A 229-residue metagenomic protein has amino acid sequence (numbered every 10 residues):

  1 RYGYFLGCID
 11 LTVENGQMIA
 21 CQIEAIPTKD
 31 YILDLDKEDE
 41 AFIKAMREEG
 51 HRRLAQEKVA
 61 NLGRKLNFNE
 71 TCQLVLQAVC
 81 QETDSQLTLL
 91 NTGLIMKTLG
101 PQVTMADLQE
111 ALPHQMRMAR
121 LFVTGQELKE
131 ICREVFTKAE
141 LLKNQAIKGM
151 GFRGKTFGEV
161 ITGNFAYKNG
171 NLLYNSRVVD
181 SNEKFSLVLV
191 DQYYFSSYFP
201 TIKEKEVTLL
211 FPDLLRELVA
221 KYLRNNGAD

Functional and structural regions predicted by a protein language model:
R1-R53: Active-site-adjacent helix-turn-beta-strand microarchitecture at beta-sheet edges that either contains or buttresses
R1-Y2, T28, T92-L94, Q192: Residues that form or immediately flank small-molecule/cofactor binding pockets and catalytic motifs
D10-T12, Q22, T88, R120 (+1 more regions): Structured core elements
L33-E110: Hard-cation-handling environments
L74, S85, L94-D229: Feature captures C-terminal
